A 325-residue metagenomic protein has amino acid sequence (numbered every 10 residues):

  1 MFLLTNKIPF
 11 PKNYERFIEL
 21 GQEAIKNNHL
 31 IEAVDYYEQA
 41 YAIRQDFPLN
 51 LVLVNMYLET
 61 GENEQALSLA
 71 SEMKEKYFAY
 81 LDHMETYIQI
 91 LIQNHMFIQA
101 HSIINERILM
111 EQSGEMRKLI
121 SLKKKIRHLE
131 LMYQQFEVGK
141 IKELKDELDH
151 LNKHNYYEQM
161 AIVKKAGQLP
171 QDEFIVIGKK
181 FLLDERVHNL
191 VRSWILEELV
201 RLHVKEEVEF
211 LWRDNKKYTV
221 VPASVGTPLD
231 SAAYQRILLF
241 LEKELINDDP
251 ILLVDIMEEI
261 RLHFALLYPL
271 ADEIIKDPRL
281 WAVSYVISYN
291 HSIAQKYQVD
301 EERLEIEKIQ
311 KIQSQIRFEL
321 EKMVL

Functional and structural regions predicted by a protein language model:
M1-R16, A40, E130-G139, K145-N152 (+2 more regions): TPR-adjacent "capping" and linker segments in tetratricopeptide-repeat scaffold/adaptor proteins
A42, E75, I92-G114, L182-R186 (+2 more regions): TPR/TPR-like (Sel1-like) alpha-helical repeat modules
Q89, S121, K125-Q135, M160-L169 (+1 more regions): Structural detector for internal amphipathic alpha-helices that build alpha-solenoid repeat scaffolds
I141-D149, Q171-L183, E206-W212: Amphipathic alpha-helical scaffolding segments comprising HEAT/armadillo-like alpha-solenoid repeats
